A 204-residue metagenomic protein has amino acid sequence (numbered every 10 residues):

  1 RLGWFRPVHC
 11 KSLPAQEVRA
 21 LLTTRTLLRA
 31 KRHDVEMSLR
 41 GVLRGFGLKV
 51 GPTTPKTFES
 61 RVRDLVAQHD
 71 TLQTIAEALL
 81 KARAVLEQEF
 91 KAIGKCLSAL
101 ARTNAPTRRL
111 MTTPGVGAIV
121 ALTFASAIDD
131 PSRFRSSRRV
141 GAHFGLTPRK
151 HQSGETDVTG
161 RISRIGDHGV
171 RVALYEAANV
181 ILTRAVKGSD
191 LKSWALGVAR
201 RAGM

Functional and structural regions predicted by a protein language model:
R1-Q16, A20, F58-V66, G154-G169 (+1 more regions): Short alpha-helix plus adjacent loop in nuclease-associated cores
L2-F5, K91, K95, N179: Generic structural signal for secondary-structure transition and capping sites
W4, D70, A105, G115 (+1 more regions): Residue-level recognition of short, well-ordered coil/turn positions that link secondary-structure elements
C10-K11, T54, S136, Q152: Short loop/turn and capping residues at structural boundaries
A20-R109, G169, Y175, A185-L191: Glycine-rich, often acidic, oxyanion-interacting loops/wings at catalytic, nucleic-acid, or phospho-protein interfaces
R109-T112, A118-I119, T123-M204: Phosphate-backbone recognition surface of nucleic-acid-processing proteins
